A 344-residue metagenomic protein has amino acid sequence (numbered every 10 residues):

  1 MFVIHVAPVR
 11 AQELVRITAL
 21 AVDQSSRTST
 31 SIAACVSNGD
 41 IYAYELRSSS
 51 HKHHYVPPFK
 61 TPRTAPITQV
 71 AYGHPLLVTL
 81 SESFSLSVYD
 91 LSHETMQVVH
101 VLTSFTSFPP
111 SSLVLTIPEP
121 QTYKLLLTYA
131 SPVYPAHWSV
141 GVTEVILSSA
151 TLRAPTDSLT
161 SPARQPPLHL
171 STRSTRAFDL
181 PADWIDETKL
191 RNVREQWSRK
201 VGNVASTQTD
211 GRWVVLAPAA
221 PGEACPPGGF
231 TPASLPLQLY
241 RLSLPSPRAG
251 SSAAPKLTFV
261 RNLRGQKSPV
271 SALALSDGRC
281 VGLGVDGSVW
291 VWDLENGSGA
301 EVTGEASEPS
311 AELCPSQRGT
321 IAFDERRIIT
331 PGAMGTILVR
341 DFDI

Functional and structural regions predicted by a protein language model:
M1, I32-V36, V70, L77-S81 (+7 more regions): Conserved beta-strand element within WD40/beta-propeller blades
M1-D157: Fungal eukaryote-biased detector of long internal structured cores
M1-H5, I41-R47, L86-L91, A136-A182 (+4 more regions): WD40-repeat beta-propellers
F2-R10, H53-K60, T95-T103, T188-W197 (+3 more regions): A short beta-strand motif characteristic of beta-propeller blades
R10-S25, K60-A71, S107-T116, R194-Q208 (+2 more regions): Canonical WD40 repeat/beta-propeller blade segments in eukaryotic WD-repeat proteins
D157-T207, G211, L216-A217: Extended repeat-based solenoid scaffolds, especially LRR ectodomains and other repeat-derived architectures
G202-A249, L263-E295: Loop/turn-rich, solvent-exposed surfaces of beta-rich toroidal or solenoidal domains
P315-I344: Blade-level signature of beta-propeller repeat domains, shared across WD40, Kelch, NHL, RCC1 and BNR/Asp-box propellers
